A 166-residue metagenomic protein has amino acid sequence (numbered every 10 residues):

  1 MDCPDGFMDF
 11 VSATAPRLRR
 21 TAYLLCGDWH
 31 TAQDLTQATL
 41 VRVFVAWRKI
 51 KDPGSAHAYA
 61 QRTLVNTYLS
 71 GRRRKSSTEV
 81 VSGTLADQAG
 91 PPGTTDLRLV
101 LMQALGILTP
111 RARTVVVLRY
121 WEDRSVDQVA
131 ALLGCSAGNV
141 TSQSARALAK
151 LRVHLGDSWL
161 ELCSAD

Functional and structural regions predicted by a protein language model:
M1-D9, R19-A38, A46-G54, S136-A137 (+1 more regions): Short, charged helix-capping/linker segments at alpha-helix termini
D5-G6, L132, L148-D166: C-terminal edge and immediately downstream basic/flexible tail or linker adjoining helix-turn-helix-like DNA-binding
T14, Q143-L148: Residues within the DNA-recognition helix of helix-turn-helix
D34-V41, G54-N66: Structural recognition of an alpha-helix C-terminal capping motif at a helix-to-coil junction
V45, K51-D52, R62-G83, G93-T94 (+1 more regions): Arg/Lys-rich amphipathic alpha helix in sigma70-family domain 2
S70, S77-R98, M102-Q103, S125 (+1 more regions): Internal acidic/polar
G106, P110, E122-S142, K150: Helix-turn-helix DNA-binding module
V115-R119: A short pre-motif secondary-structure segment
